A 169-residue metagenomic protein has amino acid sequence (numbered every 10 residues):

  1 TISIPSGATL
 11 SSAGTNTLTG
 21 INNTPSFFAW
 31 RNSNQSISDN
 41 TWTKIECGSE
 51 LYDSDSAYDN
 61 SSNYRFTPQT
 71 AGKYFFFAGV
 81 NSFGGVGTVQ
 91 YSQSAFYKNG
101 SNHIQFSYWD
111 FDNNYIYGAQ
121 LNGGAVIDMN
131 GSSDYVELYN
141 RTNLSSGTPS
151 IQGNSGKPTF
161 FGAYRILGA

Functional and structural regions predicted by a protein language model:
T1-S6, L167-A169: Short, intrinsically disordered N-terminal pre-domain segments
I2-I4, L10-S12, L18-G20: Extracellular beta-strand solenoids
L18-A169: Extracellular jelly-roll beta-sandwich "head" domains, especially the C-terminal globular C1q domain
